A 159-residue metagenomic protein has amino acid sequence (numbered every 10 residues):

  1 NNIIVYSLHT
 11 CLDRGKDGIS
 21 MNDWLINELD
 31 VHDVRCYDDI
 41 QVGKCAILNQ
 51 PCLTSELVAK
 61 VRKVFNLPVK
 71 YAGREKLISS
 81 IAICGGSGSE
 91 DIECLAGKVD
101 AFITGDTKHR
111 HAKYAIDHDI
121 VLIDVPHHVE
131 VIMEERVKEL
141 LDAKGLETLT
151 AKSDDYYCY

Functional and structural regions predicted by a protein language model:
N1-Y159: Hydrophobic structural segments
